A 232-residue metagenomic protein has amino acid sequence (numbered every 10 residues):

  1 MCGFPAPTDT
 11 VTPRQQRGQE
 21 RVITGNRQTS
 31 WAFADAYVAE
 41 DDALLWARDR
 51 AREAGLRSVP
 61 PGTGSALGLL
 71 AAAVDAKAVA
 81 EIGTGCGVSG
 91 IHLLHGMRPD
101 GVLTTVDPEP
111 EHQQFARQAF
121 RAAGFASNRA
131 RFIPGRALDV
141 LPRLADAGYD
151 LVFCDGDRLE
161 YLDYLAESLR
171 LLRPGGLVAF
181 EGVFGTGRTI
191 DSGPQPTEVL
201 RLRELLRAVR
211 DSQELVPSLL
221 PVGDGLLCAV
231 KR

Functional and structural regions predicted by a protein language model:
M1-L151, R158-A179, V183-R232: A short alpha-helical cap/connector motif
